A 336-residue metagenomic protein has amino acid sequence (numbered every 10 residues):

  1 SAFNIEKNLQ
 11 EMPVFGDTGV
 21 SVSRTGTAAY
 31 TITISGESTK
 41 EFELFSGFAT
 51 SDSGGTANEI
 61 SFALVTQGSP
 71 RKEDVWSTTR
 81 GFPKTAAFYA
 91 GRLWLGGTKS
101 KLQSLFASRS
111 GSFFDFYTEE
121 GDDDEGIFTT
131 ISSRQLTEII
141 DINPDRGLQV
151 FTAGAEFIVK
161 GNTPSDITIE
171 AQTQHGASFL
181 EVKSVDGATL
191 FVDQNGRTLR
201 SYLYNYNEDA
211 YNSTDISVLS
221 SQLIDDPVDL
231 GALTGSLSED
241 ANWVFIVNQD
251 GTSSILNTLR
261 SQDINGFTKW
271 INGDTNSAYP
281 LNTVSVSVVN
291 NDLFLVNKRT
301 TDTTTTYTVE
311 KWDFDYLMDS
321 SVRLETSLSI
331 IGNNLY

Functional and structural regions predicted by a protein language model:
S1-R71: Polar low-complexity, Ser/Thr/Gly/Ala/Asp/Asn-rich disordered segments used for subunit assembly and tip/surface
R71, V75-T78, R134-T137, R146 (+4 more regions): Beta-sheet repeat architectures centered on beta-propellers
W76-T98, Q135-I142: Beta-strand-rich domains and repeat architectures in extracellular enzymes and scaffolds, especially beta-propellers
G96-D124, V159-T168: Beta-propeller domains
G97, F151-A153, D193, N248-Q249: Structural signature of WD-repeat beta-propellers
F114-S133, D145-L148: Core mixed alpha/beta domains of very large multi-subunit molecular machines
Q149-N162: Surface-exposed extracellular loop regions of Gram-negative outer-membrane beta-barrel proteins
